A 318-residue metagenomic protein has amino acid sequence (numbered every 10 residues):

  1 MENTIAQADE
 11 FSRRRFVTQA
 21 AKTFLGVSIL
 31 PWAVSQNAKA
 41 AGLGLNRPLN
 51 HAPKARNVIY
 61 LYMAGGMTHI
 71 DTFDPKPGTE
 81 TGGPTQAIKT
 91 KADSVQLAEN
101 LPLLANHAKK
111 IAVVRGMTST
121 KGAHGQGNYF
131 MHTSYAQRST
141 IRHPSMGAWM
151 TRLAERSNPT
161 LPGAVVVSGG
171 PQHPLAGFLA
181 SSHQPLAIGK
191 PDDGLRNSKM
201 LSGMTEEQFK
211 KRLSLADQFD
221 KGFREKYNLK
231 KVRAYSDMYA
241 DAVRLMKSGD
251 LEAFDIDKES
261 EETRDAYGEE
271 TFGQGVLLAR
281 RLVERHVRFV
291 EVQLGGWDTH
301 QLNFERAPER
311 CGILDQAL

Functional and structural regions predicted by a protein language model:
M1-L318: Ligand-binding pockets and gating/stacking loops
